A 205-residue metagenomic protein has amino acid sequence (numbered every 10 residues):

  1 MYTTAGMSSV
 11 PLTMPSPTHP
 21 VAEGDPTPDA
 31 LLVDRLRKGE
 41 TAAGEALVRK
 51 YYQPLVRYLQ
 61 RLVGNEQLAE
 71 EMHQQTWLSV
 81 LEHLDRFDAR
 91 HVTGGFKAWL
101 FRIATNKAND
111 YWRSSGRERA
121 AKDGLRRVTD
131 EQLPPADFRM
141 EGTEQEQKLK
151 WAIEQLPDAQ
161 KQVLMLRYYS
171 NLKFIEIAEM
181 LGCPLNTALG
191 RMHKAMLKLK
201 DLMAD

Functional and structural regions predicted by a protein language model:
M1-K38, A46-K50, R119-K161, M165-L166 (+2 more regions): Intrinsic, short, N-terminal disordered tails of RNA polymerase sigma-factor systems
E23, R37-A46, V56-Q75, L185: Short, charged helix-capping/linker segments at alpha-helix termini
R37-K38, R61, W77-T93, S115-G116: Sigma70-family region 2
V48-E66, H83-R86, I153, L202: Amphipathic, Lys/Arg- and hydrophobic-enriched alpha-helical face
E71-L78, G94-N106: Structural recognition of an alpha-helix C-terminal capping motif at a helix-to-coil junction
D85-R86, R102-D123, G142: Arg/Lys-rich amphipathic alpha helix in sigma70-family domain 2
W112, M192, L199, M203: DNA major-groove recognition helix of helix-turn-helix
